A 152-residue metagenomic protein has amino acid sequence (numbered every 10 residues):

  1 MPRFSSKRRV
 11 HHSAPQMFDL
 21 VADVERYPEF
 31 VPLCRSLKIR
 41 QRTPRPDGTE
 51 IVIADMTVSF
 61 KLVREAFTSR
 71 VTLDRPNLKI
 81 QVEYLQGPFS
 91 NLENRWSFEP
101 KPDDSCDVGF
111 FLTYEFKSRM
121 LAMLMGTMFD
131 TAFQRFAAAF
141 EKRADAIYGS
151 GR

Functional and structural regions predicted by a protein language model:
M1-T49, D103, S150: Hydrophobic ligand-binding cavity/cleft-lining segments
F4-S6, V52, F67, L92: Structural detector for hydrophobic anchor residues on beta-strands
M17-V21, Y27, A54, V71 (+2 more regions): Hydrophobic pocket/interface hotspot
A22, E93, M123-L124: Generic recognition of short, well-ordered alpha-helical segments
P28-P32, S36-T43, T57-D107, T113-E115 (+2 more regions): Hydrophobic-ligand binding "helix-grip"
F116-R152: A conserved amphipathic terminal alpha-helix motif
